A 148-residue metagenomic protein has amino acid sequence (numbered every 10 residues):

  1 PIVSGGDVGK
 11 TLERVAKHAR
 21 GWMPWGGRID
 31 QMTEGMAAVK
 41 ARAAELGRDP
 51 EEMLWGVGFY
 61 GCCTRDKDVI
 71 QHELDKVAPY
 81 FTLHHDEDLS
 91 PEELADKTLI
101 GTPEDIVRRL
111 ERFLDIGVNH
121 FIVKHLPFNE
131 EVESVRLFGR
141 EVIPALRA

Functional and structural regions predicted by a protein language model:
P1-A148: Active-site-adjacent structural elements that line small-molecule/cofactor binding pockets in enzymes
